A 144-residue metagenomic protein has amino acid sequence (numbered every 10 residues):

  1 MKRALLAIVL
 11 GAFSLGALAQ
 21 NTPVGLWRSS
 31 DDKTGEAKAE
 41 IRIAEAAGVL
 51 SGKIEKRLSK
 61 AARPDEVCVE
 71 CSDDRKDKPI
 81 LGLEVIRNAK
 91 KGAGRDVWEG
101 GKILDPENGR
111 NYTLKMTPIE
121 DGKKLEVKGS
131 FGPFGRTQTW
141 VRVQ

Functional and structural regions predicted by a protein language model:
K2-I8: Sec-dependent signal peptide recognition, specifically the positively charged N-region followed immediately by
S29-L114: Central antiparallel beta-sheet cores of small beta-barrel/beta-sandwich binding domains
A46, I119-D121: Structural motif
G122, F131-Q144: Edge beta-strand at a domain terminus
